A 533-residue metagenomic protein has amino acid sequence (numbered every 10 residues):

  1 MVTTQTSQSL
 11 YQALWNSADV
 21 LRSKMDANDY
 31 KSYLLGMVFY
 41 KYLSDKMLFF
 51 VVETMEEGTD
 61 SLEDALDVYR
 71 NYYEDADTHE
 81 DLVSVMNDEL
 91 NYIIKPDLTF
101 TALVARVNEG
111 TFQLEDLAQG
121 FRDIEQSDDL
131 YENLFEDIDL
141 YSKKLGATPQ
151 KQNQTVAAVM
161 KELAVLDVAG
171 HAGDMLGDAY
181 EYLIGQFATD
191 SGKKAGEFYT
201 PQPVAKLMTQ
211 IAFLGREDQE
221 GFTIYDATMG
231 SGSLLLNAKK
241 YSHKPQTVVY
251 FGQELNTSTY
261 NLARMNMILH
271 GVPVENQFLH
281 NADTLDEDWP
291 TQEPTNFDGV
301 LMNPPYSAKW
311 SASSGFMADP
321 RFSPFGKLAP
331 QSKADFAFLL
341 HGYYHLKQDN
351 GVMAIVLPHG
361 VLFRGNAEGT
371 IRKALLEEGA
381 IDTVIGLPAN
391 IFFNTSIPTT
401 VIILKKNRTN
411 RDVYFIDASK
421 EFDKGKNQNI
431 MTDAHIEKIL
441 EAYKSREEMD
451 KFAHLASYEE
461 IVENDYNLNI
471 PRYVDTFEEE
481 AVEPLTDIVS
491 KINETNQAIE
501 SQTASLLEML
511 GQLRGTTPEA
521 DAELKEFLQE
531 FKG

Functional and structural regions predicted by a protein language model:
M1-A212, E275-T284, G386-A389, R411-S419 (+3 more regions): Non-catalytic, mostly N-terminal accessory regions of nucleic-acid modification and defense proteins
Q5, E287, P294-G533: A conserved structural/catalytic subdomain of Rossmann-like adenosyl-cofactor enzymes
L21, G215, H345-L346: Hydrophobic helix-cap positions at the C-terminus of alpha-helices in RecA-like/P-loop ATPase nucleotide-binding cores
N28, H171, Q219, P245 (+1 more regions): Residue-level signal for short amphipathic helical patches enriched in basic/charged and nearby hydrophobic residues
A118-R122, F251, P273, L328 (+1 more regions): Generic hydrophobic, helix-prone segments enriched in Leu/Val/Ile
K194-M302, S307-F316, F322-L328, F336-A337 (+3 more regions): Conserved S-adenosyl-L-methionine
